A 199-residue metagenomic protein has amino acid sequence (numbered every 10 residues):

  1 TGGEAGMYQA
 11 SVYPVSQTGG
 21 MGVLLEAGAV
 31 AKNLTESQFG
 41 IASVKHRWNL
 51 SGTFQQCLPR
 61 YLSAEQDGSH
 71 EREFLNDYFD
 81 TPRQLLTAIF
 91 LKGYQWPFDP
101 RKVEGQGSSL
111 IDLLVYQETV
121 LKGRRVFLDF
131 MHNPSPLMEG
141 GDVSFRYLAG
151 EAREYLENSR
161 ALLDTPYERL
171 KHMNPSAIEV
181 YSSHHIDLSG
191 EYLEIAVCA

Functional and structural regions predicted by a protein language model:
T1-N49, Y61: Glycine-rich loop(s) and the adjacent beta-strand/alpha-helix scaffold that form part
T35-A199: Mobile, glycine/GP-rich and aromatic-enriched active-site lid/loop segments adjacent to catalytic centers
